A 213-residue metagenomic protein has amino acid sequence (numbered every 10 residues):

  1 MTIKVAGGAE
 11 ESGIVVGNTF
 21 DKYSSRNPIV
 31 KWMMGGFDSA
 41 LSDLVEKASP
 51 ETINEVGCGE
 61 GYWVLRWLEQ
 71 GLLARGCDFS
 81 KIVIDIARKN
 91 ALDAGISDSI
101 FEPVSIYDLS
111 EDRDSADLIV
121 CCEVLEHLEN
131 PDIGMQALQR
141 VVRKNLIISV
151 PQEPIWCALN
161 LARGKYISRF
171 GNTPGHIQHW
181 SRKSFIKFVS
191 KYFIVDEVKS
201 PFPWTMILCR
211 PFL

Functional and structural regions predicted by a protein language model:
M1-R113, L118, C122, D132-M135 (+3 more regions): Conserved N-terminal segment of class I S-adenosyl-L-methionine
C122-L125, S149: Residues lining the SAM
L128: Catalytic P-loop NTPase motifs of RecA-like helicase/translocase cores
V142-L146: Short glycine-dipeptide loop
I147-R169: Conserved class I S-adenosyl-L-methionine
